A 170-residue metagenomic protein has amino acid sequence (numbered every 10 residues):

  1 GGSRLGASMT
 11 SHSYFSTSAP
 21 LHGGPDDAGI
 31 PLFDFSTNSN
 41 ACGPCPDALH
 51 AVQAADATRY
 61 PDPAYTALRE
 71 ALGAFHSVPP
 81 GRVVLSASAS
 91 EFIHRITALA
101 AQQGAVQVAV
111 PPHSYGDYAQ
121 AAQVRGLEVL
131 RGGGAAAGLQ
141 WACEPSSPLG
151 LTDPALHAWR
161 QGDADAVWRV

Functional and structural regions predicted by a protein language model:
G1-G2: N-terminal export leaders
L5-R59, P63, A71, W141-E144: N-terminal "arm"/small-domain region of PLP-dependent enzymes with the aminotransferase-like
A57-V170: Conserved core of the PLP fold type I
